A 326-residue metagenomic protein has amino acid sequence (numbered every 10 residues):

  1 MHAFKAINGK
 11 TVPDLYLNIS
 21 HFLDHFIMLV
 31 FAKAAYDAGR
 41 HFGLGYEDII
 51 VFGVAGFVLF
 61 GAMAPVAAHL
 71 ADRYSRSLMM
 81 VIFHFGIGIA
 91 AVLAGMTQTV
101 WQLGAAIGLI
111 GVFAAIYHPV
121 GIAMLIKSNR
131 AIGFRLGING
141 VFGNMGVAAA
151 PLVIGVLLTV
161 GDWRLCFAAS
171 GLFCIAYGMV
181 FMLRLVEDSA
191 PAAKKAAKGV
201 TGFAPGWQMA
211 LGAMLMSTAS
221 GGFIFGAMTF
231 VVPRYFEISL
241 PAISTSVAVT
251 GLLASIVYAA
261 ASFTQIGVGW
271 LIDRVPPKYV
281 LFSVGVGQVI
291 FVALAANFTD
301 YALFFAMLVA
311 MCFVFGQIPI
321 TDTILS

Functional and structural regions predicted by a protein language model:
L29, F57-P65, V147-A148, Y258-I266: Residue-level signature of mid-helix packing/kink "hotspots" within the transmembrane helices of 12-pass Major
F31-A32, A210-S262: Extracytoplasmic gate region of multi-pass secondary transporters
A35, G146-L158, C166, P233: Small-residue (Gly/Pro/Ala) motifs that create kinks and tight helix-helix packing interfaces
G43, S75, M96-W101, R130 (+2 more regions): Helix-breaking motifs and short loop linkers at transmembrane-helix boundaries and internal kinks in secondary membrane
A62-Q98, I272-V275: Conserved MFS/SLC helix-loop-helix module at the cytosolic interface between two early adjacent transmembrane helices
A106-G143: Cytoplasmic helix-loop-helix junction between adjacent transmembrane helices in 12-TM secondary transporters
L165-L183: Symmetry-related core transmembrane helices of the 12-TM Major Facilitator Superfamily/SLC fold
V275-T321: C-terminal transmembrane helical hairpin of 12-TM major facilitator-type secondary transporters
